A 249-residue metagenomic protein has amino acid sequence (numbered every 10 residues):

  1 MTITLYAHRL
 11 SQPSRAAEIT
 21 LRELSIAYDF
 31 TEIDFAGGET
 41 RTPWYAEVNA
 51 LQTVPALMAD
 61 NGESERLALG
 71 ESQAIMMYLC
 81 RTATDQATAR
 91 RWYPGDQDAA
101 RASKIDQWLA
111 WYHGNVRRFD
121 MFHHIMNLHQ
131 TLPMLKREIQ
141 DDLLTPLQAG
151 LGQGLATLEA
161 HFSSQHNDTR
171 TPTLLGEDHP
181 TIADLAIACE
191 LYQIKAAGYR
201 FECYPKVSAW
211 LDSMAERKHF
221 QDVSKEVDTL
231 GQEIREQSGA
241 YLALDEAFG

Functional and structural regions predicted by a protein language model:
M1-D142: GST-like domain detector, emphasizing the conserved glutathione-binding G-site in the N-terminal thioredoxin-like
F35-A36, A209, T229-L230: Positions that flank functional sites
R41-W44, T88-A89, R170-T171, A197 (+1 more regions): Glycine-rich, flexible loop/turn motifs
E47, E216, K225: Phosphate-coordinating loops and pocket residues in cytosolic domains that bind phosphorylated ligands
G70, A100, E202-K206, D222: Alpha-helix N-cap and coil->helix boundary residues
A89-D96, D222-G231: Short, flexible loop/turn segments with low-complexity composition
L109-E216: GST-like fold's C-terminal all-alpha helical module
V227-G249: Acidic/histidine-enriched, glycine/proline-rich intrinsically disordered or flexible terminal extensions
